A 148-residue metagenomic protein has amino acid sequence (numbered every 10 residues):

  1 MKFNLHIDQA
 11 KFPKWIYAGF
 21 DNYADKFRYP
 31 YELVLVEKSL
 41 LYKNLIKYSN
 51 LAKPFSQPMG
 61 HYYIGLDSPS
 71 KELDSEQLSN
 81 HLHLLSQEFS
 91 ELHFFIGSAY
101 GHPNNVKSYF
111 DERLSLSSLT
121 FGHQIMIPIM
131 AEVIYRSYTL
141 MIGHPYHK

Functional and structural regions predicted by a protein language model:
M1-F27: N-terminal beta1-alpha1 ligand-phosphate binding loop
Q9-P13, L40-L41, P69, T120: Short histidine/acidic/glycine/proline-rich micro-motifs that form metal- and phosphate-coordinating active-site loops
W15, D74-E76, P103-V106: Short glycine-/acidic-enriched loop or helix-start segments at secondary-structure transitions that form or flank
I16-D25, Y48-A52, V106-S108: Short, aromatic/basic amphipathic alpha-helical patches
R28-H93: S-adenosyl-L-methionine/SAH cofactor-binding core of RNA-modifying enzymes
G97: Rossmann-fold NAD(P)-binding glycine/threonine-rich loop
N105-K148: Structured adenosyl-cofactor binding patch, chiefly the S-adenosyl-L-methionine
